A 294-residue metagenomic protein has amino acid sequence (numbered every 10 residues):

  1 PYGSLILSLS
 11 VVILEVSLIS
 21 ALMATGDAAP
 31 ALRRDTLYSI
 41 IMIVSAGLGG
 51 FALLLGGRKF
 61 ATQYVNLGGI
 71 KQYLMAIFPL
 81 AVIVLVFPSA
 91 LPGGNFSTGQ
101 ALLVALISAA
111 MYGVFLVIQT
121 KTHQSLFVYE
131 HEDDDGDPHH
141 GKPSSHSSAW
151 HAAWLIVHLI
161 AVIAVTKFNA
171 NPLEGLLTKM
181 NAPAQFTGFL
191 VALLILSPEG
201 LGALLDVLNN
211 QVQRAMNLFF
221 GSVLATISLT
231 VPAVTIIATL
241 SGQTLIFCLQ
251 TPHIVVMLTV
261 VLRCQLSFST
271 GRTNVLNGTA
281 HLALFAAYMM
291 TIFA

Functional and structural regions predicted by a protein language model:
P1-A294: Hydrophobic alpha-helical segments, chiefly the membrane-spanning helices and signal/signal-anchor peptides
